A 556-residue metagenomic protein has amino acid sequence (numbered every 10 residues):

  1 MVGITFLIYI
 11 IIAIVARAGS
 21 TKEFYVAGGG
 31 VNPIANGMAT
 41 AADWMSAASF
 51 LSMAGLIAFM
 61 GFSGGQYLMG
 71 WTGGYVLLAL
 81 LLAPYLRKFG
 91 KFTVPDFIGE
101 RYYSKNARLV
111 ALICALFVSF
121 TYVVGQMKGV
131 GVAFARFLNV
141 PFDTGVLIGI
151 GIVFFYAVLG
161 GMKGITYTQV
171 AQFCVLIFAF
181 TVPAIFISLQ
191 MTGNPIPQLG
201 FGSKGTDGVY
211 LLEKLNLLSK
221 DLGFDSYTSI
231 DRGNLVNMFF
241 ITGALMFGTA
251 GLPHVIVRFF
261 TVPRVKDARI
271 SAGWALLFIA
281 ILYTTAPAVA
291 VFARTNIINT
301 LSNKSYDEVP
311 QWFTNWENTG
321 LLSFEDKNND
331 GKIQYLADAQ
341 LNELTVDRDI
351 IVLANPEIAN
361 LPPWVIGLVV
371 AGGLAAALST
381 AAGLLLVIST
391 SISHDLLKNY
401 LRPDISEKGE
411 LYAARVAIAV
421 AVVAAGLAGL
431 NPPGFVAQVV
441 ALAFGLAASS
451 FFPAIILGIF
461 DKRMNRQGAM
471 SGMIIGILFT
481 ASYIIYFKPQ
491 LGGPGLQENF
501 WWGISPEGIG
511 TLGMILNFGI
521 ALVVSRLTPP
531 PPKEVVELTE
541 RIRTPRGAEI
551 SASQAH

Functional and structural regions predicted by a protein language model:
M1-H556: Membrane-embedded helix-loop-helix hairpins and adjacent transmembrane boundary segments in multi-pass transporters
